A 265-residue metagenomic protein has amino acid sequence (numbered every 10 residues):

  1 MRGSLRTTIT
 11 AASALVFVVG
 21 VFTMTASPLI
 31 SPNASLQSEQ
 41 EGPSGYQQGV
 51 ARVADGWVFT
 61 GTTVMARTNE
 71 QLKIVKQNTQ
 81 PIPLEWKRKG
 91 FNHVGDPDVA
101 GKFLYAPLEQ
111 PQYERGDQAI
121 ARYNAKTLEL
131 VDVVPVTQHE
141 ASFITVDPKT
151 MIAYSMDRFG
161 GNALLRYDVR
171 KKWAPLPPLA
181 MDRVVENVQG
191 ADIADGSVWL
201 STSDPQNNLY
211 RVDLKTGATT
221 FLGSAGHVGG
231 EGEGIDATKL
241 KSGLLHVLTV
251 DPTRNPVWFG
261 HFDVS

Functional and structural regions predicted by a protein language model:
S38-P43, T79-P81, E85-K89, V133-H139 (+2 more regions): Surface loop/turn motifs at the tips and blade-to-blade linkers of beta-strand repeat domains
S38-T63, H93-D96: Beta-strand-rich domains and repeat architectures in extracellular enzymes and scaffolds, especially beta-propellers
S44-Y46, F91-H93, G116, Q138-S142 (+2 more regions): Beta-rich catalytic cores
W57-P83, R115: Beta-propeller domains
V64-N69, Y113-A121, G161-Y167, Q206-V212 (+1 more regions): Structural motif
I74-Q110: Blade-loop segments of beta-propeller domains
N187, A218-K239: Conserved blade-ending motifs and adjacent loop-strand segments that build the rim/top face of beta-propeller domains
G234-S265: Blade-level signature of beta-propeller repeat domains, shared across WD40, Kelch, NHL, RCC1 and BNR/Asp-box propellers
